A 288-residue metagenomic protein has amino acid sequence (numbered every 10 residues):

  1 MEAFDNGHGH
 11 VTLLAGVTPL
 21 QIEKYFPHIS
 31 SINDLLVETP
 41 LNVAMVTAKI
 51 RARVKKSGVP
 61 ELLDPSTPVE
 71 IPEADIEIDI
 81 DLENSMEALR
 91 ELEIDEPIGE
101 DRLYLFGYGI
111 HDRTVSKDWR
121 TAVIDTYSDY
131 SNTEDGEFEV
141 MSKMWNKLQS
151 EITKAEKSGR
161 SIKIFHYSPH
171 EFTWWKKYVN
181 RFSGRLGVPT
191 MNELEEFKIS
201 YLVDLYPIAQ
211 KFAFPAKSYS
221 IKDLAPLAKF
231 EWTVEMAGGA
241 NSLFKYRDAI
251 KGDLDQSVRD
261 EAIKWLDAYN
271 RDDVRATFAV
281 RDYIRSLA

Functional and structural regions predicted by a protein language model:
M1-L14, P19, L224-A288: Acidic, Mg2+-coordinating catalytic module of metal-dependent nucleases/exonucleases that use a two-metal-ion mechanism
L20-G99, W119-R120: Long, highly charged low-complexity segments
P72-D75, E100-Y104, A155-S161, R271: Short, well-ordered loop/turn elements at secondary-structure boundaries
D79-D81, G107, I164-H166: Structured core elements
L82-M86, I110-D112, S168-E171, Y206-F212 (+1 more regions): Short, flexible loop/turn elements at secondary-structure junctions
E93-L105, G109, Y178-L186: Short secondary-structure boundary/capping segments
G107-D129: Alpha-helical interaction scaffolds
T121-R247: Conserved DEDDh/DEDDy metal-dependent 3′-5′ exonuclease domain
